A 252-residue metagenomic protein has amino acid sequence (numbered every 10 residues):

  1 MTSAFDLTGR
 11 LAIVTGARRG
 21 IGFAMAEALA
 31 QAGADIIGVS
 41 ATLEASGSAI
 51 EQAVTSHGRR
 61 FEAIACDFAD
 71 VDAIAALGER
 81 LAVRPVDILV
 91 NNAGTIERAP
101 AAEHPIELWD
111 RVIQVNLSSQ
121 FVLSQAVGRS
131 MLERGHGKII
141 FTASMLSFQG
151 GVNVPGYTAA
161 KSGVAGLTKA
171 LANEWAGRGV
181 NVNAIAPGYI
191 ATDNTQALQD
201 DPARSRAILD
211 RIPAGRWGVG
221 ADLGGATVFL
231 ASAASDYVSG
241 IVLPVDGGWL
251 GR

Functional and structural regions predicted by a protein language model:
L11, R18-R19: Conserved glycine-rich cofactor-binding loop
A34-A49: Conserved glycine-rich Rossmann-like NAD(P)H-binding loop of the short-chain dehydrogenase/reductase
P100-A101, L108-I113, I208: Substrate-binding pocket helix/loop in short-chain dehydrogenase/reductase
F121, R178, R216-L250: C-terminal substrate-recognition "lid" of short-chain dehydrogenase/reductases
S124, A160, T168: Active-site helix of classical SDR
R129, N173-G177, D236: Alpha-helical segment proximal to the catalytic Tyr-Lys
S144: Residue(s) in the substrate-gating loop at a strand-loop-helix junction that position the organic substrate next
